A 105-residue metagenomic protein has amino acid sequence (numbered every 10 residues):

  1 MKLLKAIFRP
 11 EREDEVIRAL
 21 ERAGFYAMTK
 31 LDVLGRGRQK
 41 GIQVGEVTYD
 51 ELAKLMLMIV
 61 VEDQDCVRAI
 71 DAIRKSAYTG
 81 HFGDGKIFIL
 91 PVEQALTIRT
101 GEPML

Functional and structural regions predicted by a protein language model:
M1-L105: Positively charged, small/polar-rich N-terminal and surface patches that mediate targeting and assembly and bind
